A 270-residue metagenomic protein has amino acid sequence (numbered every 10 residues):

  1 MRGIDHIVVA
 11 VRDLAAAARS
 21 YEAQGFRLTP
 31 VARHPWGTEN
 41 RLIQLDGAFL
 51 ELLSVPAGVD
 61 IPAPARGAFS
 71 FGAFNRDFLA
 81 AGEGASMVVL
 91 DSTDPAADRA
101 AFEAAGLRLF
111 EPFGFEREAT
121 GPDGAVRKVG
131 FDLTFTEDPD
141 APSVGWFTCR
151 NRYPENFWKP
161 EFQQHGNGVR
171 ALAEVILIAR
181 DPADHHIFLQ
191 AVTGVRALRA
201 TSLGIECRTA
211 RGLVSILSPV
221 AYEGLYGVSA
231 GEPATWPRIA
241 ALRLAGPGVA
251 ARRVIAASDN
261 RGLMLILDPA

Functional and structural regions predicted by a protein language model:
M1-I4, V9-T29, L45-F115, G121-A270: Glyoxalase I/VOC metalloenzyme domain signal
A32: Short beta->alpha connector loops at strand-helix junctions that form conserved, small/polar/Pro-enriched
P35, E116-R117: Conserved beta-strand edge residues that scaffold enzyme active sites
P35-E39, R261: Short acidic/glycine-enriched loop/turn segments that link adjacent beta-strands
